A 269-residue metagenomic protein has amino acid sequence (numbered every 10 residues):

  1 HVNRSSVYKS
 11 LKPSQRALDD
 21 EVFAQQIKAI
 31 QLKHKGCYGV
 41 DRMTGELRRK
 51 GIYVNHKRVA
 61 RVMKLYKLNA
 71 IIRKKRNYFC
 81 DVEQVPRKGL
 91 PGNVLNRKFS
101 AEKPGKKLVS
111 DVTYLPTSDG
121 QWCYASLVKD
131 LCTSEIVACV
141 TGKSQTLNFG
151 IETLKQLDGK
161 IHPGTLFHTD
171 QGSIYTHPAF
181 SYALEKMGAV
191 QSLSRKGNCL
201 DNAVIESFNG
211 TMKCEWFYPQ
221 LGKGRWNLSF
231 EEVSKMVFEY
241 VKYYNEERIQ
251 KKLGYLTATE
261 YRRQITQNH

Functional and structural regions predicted by a protein language model:
V2-K103, N198, T259-T266: Basic, flexible linker segments flanking DNA-binding modules in nucleic acid-interacting mobile-element proteins
V2-S6, V22, F149, A179 (+4 more regions): Generic alpha-helical secondary structure signal
I72-N77, H168-Q171, K186-V204, Q220-W226: RNase H-like polynucleotidyl transferase catalytic core
R97-V137, K143-S144: An active-site-proximal beta-strand-loop segment
Q121, C139-I161: Active-site beta-loop-alpha junctions of metal-dependent nucleic acid enzymes, especially the RNase H-like/DDE
I161-T176, R195, L256-T257: Acidic/histidine-rich, metal-coordinating catalytic segments
P178, E185, A189, T211-H269: C-terminal domain-tail junction helix/linker
